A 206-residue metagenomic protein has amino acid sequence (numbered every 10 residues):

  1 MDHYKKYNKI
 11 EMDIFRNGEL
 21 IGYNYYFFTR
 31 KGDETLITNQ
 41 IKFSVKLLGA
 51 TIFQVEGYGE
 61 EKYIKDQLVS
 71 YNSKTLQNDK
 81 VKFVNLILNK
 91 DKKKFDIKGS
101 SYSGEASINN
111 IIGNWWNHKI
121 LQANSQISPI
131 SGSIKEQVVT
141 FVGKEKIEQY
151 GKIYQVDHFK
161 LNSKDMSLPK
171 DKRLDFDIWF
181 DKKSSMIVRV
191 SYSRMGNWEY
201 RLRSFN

Functional and structural regions predicted by a protein language model:
M1-N89, K119-N206: Acidic, serine/threonine-rich low-complexity disordered tracts
S73-G113: Hydrophobic, well-structured mid-protein blocks that either form specific transmembrane helices
G113, N117-K119: Alpha-helical transmembrane spans
